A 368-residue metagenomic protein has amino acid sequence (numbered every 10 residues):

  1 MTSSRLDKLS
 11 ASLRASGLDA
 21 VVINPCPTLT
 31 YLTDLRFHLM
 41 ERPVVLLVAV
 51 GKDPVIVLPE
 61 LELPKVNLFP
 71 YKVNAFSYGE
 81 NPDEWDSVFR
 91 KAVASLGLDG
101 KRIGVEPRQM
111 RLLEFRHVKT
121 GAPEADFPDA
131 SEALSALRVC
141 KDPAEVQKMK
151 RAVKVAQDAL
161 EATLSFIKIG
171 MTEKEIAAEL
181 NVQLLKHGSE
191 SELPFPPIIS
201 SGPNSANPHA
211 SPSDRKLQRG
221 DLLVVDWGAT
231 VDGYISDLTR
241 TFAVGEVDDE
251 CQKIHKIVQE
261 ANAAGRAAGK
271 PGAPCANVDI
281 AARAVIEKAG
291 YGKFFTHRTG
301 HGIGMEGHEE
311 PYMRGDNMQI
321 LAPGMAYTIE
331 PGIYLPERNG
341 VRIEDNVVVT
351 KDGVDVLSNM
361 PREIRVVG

Functional and structural regions predicted by a protein language model:
M1-G368: Active-site neighborhoods and metal-handling regions in enzymes and metal-associated proteins
